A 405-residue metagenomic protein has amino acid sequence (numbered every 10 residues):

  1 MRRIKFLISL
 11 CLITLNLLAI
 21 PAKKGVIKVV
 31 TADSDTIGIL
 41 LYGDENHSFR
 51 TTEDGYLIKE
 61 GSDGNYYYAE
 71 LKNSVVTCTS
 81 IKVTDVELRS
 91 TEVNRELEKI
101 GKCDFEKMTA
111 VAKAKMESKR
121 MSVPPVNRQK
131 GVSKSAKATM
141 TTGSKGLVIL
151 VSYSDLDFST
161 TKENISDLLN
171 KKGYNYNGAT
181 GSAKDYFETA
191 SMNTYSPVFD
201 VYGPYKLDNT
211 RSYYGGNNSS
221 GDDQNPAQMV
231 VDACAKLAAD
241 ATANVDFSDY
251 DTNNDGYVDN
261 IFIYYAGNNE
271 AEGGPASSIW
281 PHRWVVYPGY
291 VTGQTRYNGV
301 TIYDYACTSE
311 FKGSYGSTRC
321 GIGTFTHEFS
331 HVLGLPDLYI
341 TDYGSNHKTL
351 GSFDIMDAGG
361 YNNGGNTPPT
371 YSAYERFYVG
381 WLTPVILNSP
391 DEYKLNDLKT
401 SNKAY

Functional and structural regions predicted by a protein language model:
R2-L10: Sec-dependent signal peptide recognition, specifically the positively charged N-region followed immediately by
K5-F6, K24, C307: Generic early N-terminus positional signal peaking at residue ~5-7
I8, T36, N46-S48, D342 (+1 more regions): A broad, structure-centric signal for solvent-exposed, well-ordered loop/edge residues that line or flank functional
L18-T301, S401: Zymogen propeptides/activation segments of proteases
K184, N260-F262, A266-Y405: Extracellular hydrolytic enzyme modules, especially secreted metalloproteases of the metzincin/thermolysin-like class
